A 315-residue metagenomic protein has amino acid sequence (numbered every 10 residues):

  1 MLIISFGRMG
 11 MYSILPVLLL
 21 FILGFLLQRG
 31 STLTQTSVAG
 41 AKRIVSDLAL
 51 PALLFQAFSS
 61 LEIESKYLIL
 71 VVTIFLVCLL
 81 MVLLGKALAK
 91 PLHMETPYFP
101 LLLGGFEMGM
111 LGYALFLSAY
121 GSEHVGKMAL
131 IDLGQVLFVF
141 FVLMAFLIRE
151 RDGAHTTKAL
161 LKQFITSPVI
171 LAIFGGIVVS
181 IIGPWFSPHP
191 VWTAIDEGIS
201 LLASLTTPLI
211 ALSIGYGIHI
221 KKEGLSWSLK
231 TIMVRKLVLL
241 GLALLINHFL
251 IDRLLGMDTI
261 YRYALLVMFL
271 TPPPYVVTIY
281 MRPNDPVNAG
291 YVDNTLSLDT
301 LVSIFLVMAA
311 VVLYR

Functional and structural regions predicted by a protein language model:
M1-R315: Alpha-helical transmembrane segments of multi-pass small-molecule/ion transporters
